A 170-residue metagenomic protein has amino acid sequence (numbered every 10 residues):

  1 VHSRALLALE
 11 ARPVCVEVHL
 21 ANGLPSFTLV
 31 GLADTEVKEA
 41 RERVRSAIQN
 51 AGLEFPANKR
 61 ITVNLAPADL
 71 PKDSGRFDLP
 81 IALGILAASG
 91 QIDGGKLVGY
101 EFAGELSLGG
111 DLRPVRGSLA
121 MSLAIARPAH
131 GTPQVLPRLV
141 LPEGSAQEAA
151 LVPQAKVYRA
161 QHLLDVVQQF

Functional and structural regions predicted by a protein language model:
V1-F170: Peripheral, non-AAA+ core regions of ATP-driven protein-machinery
